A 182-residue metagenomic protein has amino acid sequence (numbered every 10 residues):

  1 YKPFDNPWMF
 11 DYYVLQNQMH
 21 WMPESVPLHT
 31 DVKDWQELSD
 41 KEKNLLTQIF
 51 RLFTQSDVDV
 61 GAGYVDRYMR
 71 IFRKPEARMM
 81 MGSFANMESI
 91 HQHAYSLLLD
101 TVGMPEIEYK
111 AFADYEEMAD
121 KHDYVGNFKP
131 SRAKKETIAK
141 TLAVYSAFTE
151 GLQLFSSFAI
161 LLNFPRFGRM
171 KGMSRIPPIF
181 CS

Functional and structural regions predicted by a protein language model:
Y1-S182: Non-heme di-metal
